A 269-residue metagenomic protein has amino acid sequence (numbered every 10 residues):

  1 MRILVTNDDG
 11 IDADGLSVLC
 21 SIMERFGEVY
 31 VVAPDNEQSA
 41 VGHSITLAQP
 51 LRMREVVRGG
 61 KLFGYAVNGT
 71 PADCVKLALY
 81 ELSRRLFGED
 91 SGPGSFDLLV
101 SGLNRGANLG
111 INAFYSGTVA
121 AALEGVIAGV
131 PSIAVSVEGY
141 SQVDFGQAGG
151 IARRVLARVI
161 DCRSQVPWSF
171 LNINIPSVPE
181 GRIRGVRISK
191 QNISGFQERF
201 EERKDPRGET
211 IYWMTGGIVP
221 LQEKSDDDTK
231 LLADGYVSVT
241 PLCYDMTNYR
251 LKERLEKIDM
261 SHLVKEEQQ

Functional and structural regions predicted by a protein language model:
R2-I3, D14-G94: A cross-family phosphate/adenosyl-ligand binding-site feature
V5-D12, N112: Short, glycine-rich nucleotide/cofactor-binding loops
D97-L98: Conserved acidic residues
A107-S116: Glycine/threonine-rich flexible loop motifs
A121-G125: Hydrophobic/aromatic ligand-binding patch that stacks against planar heteroaromatic rings of cofactors or nucleotides
I133-C162: Short, glycine-/small-residue-rich phosphate/pyrophosphate-handling segment
C162-V166, P176-Q269: C-terminal accessory domains and tails appended to enzymatic cores
